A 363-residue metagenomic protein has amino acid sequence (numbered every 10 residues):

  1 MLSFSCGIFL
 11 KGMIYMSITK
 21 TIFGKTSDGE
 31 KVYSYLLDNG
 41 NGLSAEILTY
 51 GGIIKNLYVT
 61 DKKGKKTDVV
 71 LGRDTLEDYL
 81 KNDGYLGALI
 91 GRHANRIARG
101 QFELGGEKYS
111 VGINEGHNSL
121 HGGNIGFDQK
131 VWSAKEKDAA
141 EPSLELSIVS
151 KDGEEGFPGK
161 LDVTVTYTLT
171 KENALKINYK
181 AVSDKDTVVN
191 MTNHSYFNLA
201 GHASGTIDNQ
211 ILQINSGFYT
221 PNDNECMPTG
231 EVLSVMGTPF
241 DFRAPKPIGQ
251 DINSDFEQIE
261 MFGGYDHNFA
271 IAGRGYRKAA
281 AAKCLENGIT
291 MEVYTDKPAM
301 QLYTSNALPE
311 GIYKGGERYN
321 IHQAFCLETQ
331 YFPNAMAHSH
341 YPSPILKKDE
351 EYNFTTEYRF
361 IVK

Functional and structural regions predicted by a protein language model:
M1-Y15: Short, Lys/Arg-enriched N-terminal segments with co-localized hydrophobic residues within the first ~10-30 amino acids
G12, M16-K363: An exposed, glycine/acidic-rich loop-and-rim segment of catalytic or binding clefts
